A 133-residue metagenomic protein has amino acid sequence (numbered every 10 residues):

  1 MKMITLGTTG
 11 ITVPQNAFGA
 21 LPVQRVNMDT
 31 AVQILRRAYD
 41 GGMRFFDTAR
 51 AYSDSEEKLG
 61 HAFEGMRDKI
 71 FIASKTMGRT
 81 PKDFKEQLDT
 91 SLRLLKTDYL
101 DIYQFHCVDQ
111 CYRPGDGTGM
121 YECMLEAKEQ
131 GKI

Functional and structural regions predicted by a protein language model:
M1-I70, C123, E129: N-terminal binding-site loop/beta-alpha segment at the start of enzyme catalytic domains that lines or forms
T5-T12, T30, T48, T76 (+4 more regions): Residue-identity detector for threonine
L21-V23, A49-A51, K75-R79, F105-V108: Active-site beta-loop-alpha junctions enriched in small/polar residues
V26, R36, D40, R79-I133: Glycine/proline-rich, positively charged, aromatic-decorated active-site loop/lid region on the catalytic face
S53-S55, S74, S91: Generic serine detector
G65-D83: N-terminal glycine-rich cofactor-binding segment that shapes the pocket for flavin-like pterin cofactors
